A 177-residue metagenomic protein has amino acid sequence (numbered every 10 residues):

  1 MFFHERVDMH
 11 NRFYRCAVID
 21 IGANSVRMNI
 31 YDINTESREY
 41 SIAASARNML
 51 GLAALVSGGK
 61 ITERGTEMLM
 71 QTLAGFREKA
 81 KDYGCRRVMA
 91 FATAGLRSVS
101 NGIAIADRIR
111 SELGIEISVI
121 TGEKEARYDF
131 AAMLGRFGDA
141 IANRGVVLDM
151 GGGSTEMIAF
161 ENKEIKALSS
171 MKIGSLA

Functional and structural regions predicted by a protein language model:
F2-R12, T121-G145: Conserved phosphate-binding catalytic cores of ATP/NTP-utilizing and phosphoryl-transfer enzymes
Y14-D20, R144-L148: Two-metal-ion RNase H-like nuclease active-site motif
V26-R64, K163-A177: Short glycine-rich, Thr/Ser-proximal phosphate-binding strand/loop in the N-terminal lobe of ATP-dependent enzymes
M68-K79: Short, well-ordered amphipathic alpha-helical segments that serve as non-catalytic structural scaffolds within diverse
K79-D107: Short beta-strand-loop/turn "lid" adjacent to the catalytic site in phosphate-handling enzymes
A92-G95, G151, T155: Glycine-rich beta-strand-to-loop/alpha-helix junction loops that act as flexible
R97-G135: Glycine-rich phosphate-binding loop and adjoining helix at the ATP-binding site of ATP-dependent phosphoryl-transfer
A132, A140-G151, I158-A177: Small-residue (GG/TT-enriched) beta-loop-alpha framework at ligand/catalytic clefts
